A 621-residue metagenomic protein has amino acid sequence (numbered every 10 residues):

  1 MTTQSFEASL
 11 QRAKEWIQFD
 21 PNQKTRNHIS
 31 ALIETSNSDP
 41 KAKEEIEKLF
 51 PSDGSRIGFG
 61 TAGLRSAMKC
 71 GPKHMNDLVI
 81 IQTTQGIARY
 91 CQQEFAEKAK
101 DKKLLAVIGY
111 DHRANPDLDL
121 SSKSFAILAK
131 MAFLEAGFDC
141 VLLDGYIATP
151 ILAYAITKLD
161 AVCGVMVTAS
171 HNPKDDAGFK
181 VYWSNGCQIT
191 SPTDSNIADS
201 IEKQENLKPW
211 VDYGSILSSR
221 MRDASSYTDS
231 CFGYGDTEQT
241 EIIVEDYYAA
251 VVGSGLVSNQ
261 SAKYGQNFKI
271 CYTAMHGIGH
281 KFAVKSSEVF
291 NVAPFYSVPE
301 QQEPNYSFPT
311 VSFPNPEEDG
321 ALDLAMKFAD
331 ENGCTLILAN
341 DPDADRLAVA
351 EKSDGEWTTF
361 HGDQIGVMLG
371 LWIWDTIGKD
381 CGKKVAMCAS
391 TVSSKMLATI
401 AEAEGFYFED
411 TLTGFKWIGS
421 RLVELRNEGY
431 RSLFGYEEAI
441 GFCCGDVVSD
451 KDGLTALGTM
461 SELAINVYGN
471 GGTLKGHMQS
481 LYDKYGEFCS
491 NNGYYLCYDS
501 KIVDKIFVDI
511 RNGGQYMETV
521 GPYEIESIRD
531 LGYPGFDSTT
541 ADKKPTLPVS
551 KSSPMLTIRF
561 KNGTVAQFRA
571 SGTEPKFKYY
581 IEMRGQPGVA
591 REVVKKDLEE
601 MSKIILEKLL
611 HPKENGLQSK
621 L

Functional and structural regions predicted by a protein language model:
T3-Q4, A8-A129, S225-N267, I278: An N-terminal, well-structured beta->alpha segment
W16, D20, K24, E45-I57 (+2 more regions): Gly/Ser/Thr-enriched, mixed-charge loops and adjacent short helices that form phosphate/oxyanion-binding elements
D53-K73, A169-N172, I270, A274-S286 (+4 more regions): Conserved phosphate/anionic-ligand binding catalytic regions in large, soluble enzymes, centered on
A62, I108, L152, V165 (+11 more regions): Buried hydrophobic positions in well-ordered alpha/beta secondary-structure cores of metabolic enzymes
V107-D176, E288-V349: N-terminal small/polar loop signature for handling phosphorylated ligands or for N-terminal nucleophile
D117-I127, A153-T157, D175-V181, E202 (+9 more regions): Short acidic, glycine/serine/threonine-rich loops at helix termini
S184-C187, D199, E205-N206, K327-A389 (+1 more regions): Replace "Mg2+/Mn2+-dependent" with "divalent metal-dependent
D330, C334-L336, T358, T376-R569 (+2 more regions): Phosphate-binding and adjacent anionic-ligand microenvironments
